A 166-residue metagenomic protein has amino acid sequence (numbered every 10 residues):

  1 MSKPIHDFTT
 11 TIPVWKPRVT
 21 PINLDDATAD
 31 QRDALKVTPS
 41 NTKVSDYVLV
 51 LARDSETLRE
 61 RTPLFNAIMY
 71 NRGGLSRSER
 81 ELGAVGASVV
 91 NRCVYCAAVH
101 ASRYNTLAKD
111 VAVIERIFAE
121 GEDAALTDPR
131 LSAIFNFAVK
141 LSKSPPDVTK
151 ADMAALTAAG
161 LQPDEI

Functional and structural regions predicted by a protein language model:
M1-I166: Hydrophobic alpha-helical segments
